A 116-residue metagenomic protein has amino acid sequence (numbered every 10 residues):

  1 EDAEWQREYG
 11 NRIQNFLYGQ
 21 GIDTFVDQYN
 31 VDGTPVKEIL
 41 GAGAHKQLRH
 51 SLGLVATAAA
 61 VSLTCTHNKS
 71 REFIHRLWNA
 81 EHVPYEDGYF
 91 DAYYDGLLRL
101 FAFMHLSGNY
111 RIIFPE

Functional and structural regions predicted by a protein language model:
E1-E116: Ser/Thr/Asn(+Pro)-rich, low-complexity disordered segments
